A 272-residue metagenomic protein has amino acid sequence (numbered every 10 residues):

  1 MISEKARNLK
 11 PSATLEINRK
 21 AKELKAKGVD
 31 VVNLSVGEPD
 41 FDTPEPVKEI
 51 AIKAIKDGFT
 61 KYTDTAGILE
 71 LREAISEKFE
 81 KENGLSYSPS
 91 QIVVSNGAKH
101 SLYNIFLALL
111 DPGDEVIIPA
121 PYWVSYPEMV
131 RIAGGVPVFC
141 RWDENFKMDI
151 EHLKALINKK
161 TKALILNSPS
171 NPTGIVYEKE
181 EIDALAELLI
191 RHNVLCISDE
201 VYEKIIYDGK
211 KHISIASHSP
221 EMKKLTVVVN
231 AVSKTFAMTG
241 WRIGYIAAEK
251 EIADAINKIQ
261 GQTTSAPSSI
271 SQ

Functional and structural regions predicted by a protein language model:
I2-G97, N104: N-terminal small-domain helix-loop-helix segment of the aminotransferase-like
P89-S90, L107-L166, V176-K179: PLP-dependent aminotransferase-like
D114, G135, L189-L195, M222-K224: A short helix->loop->beta-strand "cap" motif at the edges of active sites that frequently abuts
E144-K210: Active-site phosphate-binding strand-loop segment of PLP-dependent enzymes
P220-Q272: Conserved core segment of the aminotransferase class I/II
